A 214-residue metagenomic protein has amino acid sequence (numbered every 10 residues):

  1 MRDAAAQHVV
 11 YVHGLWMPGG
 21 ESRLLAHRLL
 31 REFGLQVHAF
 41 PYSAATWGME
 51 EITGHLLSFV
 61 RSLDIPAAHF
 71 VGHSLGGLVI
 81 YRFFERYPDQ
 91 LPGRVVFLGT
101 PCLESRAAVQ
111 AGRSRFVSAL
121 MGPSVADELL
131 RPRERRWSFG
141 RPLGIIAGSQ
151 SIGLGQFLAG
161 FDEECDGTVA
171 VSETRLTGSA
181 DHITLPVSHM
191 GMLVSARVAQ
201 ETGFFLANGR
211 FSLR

Functional and structural regions predicted by a protein language model:
R2-H8: Proline/glycine-enriched tight loop/beta-turn segments at coil->beta junctions that connect or precede beta-strands
A4, G19, A67, G93 (+6 more regions): Glycine-centered flexibility motif
V9-L15, G19-G20, L24, L29-R31 (+2 more regions): Serine-dependent carboxylesterase/thioesterase catalytic core of lipase-like alpha/beta-hydrolase/SGNH enzymes
G140-R214: C-terminal catalytic-base region of ester-bond hydrolases, centering on the histidine of the charge-relay
